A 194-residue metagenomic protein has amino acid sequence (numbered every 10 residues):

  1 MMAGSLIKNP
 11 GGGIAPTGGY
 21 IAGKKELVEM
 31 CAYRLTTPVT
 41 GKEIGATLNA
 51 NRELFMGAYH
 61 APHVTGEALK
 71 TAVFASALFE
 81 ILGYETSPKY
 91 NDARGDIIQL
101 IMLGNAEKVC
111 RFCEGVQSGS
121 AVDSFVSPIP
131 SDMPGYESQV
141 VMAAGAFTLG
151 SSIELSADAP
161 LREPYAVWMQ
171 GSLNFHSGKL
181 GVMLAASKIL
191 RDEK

Functional and structural regions predicted by a protein language model:
M1, S5-L6: Conserved PLP phosphate-binding loop immediately N-terminal to the Schiff-base lysine helix in PLP-dependent enzymes
I7-K108, I189-K194: Active-site C-terminal subdomain of aminotransferase-like
E80-D192: Conserved C-terminal alpha-helix-loop-beta "cap" of PLP-dependent enzymes that closes/shapes the active-site mouth
